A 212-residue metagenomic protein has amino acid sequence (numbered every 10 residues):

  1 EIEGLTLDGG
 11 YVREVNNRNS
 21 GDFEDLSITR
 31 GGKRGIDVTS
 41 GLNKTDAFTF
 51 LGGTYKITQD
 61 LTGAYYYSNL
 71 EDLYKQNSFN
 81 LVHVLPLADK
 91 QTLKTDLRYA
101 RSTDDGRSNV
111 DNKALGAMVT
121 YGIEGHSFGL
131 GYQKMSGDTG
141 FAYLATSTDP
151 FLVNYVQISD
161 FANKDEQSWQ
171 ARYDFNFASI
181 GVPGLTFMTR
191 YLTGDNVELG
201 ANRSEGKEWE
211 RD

Functional and structural regions predicted by a protein language model:
E1-Y55, E71, F141-E166: Surface-exposed coil loops of outer-membrane beta-barrel proteins
I2-E3, L26-G32, A47-Q59, K75-L97 (+3 more regions): Feature captures outer-membrane beta-barrel proteins of Gram-negative bacteria and organelles
G4-G9, N16, Q59-A64, A88-T95 (+3 more regions): Repeated loop/turn-to-beta-strand initiation elements of outer-membrane beta-barrel proteins
D8-V12, D22, T54, A64-S68 (+6 more regions): Transmembrane beta-strands of outer-membrane beta-barrel proteins
Y11-V15, Y67-E71, L85, Y99-D105 (+6 more regions): Transmembrane beta-strands of outer-membrane beta-barrel pores
G21-D37, G41, V153-D212: Outer-membrane beta-barrel transmembrane domain signature
D22-E24, K94-P183: Extracellular/periplasmic loop regions
S40-T45, S68-K75, V84-P86, G106-K113 (+2 more regions): Replace "Gram-negative outer membrane beta-barrel proteins" with "bacterial and organellar outer membrane beta-barrel
